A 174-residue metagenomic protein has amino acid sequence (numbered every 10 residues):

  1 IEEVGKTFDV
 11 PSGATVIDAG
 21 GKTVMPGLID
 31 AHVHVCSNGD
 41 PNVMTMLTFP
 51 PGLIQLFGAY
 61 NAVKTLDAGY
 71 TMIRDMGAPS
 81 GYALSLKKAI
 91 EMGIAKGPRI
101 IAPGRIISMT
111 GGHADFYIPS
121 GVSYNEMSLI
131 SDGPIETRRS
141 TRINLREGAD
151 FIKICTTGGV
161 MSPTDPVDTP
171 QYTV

Functional and structural regions predicted by a protein language model:
I1, G69, G148: Residue-level signal for inorganic ion chemistry
I1-M25: Histidine-rich, glycine-flanked metal-binding segment
E2-V4, Q55, Q171-V174: Short, intrinsically disordered, charge-balanced linker/junction segments flanking boundaries in proteins
V10, P79, G158: Flexible, active-site-proximal loop/turn residues at the rims of small-molecule/cofactor binding pockets and catalytic
I17, D30, K153: N-terminal Rossmann-like NAD(P) cofactor-binding module of classical short-chain dehydrogenase/reductase
K22-I94, T110-H113: Metal-associated gating/positioning segment near the N- to mid-region
I94-V174: Metal-coordinating catalytic core of metallo-dependent amide/deamination hydrolases
